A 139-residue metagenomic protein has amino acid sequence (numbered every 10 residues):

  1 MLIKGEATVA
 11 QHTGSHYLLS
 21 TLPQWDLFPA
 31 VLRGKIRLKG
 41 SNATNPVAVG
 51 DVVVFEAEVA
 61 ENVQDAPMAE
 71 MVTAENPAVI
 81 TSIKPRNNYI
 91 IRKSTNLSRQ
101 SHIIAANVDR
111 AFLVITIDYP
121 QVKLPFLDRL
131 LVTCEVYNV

Functional and structural regions predicted by a protein language model:
M1-L124, E135: N-terminal accessory targeting/assembly segments
P125-L131: Charged helix-capping and loop-helix junction motifs
